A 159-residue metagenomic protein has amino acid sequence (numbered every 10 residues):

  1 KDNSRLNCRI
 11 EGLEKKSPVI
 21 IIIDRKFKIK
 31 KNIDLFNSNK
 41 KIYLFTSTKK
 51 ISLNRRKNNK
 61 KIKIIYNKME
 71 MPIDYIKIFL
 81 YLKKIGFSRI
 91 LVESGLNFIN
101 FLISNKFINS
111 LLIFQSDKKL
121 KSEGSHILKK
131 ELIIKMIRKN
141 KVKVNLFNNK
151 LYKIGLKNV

Functional and structural regions predicted by a protein language model:
K1-V159: Enzymes that bind and transform nitrogen-containing heteroaromatic metabolites
